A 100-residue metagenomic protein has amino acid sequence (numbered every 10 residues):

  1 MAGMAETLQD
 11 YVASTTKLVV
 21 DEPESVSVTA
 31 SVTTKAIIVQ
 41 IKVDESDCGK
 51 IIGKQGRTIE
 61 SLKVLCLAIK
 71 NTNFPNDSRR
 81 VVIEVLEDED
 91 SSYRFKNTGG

Functional and structural regions predicted by a protein language model:
M1-D47, E60-G100: RNA-contacting regions in translation and RNA-metabolism proteins, encompassing KH/S1 modules where present
K50-I51: Flexible beta-alpha connector loops of hexameric P-loop NTPases
